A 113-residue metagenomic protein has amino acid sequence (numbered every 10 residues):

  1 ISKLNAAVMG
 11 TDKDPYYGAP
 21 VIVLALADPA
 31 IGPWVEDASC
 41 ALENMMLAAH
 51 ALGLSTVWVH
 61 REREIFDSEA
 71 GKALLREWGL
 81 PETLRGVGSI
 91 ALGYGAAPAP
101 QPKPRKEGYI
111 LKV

Functional and structural regions predicted by a protein language model:
I1-V113: Acidic, surface-exposed loops and disordered segments
